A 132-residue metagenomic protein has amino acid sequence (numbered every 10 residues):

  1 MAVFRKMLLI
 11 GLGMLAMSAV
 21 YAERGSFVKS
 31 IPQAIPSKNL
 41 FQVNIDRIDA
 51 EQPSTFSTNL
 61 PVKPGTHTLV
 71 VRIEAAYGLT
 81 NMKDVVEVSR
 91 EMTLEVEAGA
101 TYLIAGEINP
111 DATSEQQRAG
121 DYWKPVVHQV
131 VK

Functional and structural regions predicted by a protein language model:
M1-L8: Bacterial N-terminal signal peptides that target proteins for export
L8-G11, K83: Residues embedded in well-ordered secondary-structure elements
G11-L12, I73: A periodicity- and composition-biased signal for non-globular, repetitive helical segments
L12-Y21: Hydrophobic h-region of N-terminal signal peptides that target proteins for export in Gram-negative bacteria
V20-K132: Short loop/turn and low-complexity linker motifs enriched in small/turn-promoting residues
